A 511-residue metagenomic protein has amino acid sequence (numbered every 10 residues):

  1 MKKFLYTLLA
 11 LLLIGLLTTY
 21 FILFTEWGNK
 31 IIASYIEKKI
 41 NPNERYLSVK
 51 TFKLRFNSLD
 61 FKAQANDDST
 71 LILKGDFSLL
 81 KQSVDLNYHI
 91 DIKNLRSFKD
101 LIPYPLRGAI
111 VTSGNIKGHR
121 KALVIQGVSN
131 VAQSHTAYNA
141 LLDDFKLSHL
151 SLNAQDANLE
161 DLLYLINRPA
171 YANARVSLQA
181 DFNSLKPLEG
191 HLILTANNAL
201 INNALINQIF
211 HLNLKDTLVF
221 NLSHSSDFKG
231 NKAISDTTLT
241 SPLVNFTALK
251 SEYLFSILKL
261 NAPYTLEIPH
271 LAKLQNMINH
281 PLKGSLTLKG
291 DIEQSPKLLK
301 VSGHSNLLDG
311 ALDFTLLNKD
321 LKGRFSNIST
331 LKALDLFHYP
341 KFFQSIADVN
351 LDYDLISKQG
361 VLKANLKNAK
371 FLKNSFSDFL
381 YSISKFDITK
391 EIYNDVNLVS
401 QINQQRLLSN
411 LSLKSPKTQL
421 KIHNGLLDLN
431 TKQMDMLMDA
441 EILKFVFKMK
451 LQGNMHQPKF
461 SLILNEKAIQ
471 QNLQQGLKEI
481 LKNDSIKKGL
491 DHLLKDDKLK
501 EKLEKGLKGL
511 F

Functional and structural regions predicted by a protein language model:
M1-L13, L17, P42, K50 (+8 more regions): Extended terminal
L16-H89, K93, S97, G118: Terminal hydrophobic membrane-targeting helix
R45-L47, Q64-K74, L101-G114, N130-N139 (+9 more regions): Amphipathic hydrophobic-ligand
Q64, I92-R96, R107, K117-K121 (+10 more regions): Flexible, solvent-exposed coil segments and beta strand-coil junctions, predominantly the extracellular/periplasmic
S78, K117, D143-D144, N183 (+6 more regions): Acidic/polar residues at beta-strand termini and the immediately following turn/coil
L86, I125, L150, G190-L192 (+5 more regions): Transmembrane beta-strands of outer-membrane beta-barrel proteins
I92-N94, V131-Q133, D156-N158, A196-L200 (+8 more regions): Transmembrane beta-strands of outer-membrane beta-barrel pores
L362-E391, N397-V399: A glycine-rich beta-turn/hairpin centered on an aromatic-Pro dipeptide
